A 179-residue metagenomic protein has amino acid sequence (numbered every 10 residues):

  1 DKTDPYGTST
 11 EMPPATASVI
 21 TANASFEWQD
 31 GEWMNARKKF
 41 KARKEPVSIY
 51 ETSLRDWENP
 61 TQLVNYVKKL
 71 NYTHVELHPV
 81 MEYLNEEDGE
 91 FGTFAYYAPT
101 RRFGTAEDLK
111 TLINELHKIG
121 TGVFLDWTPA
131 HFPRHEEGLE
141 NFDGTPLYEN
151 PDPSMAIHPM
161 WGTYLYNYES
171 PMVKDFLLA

Functional and structural regions predicted by a protein language model:
D1-I49: The feature marks proteins involved in alpha-glucan
G31, K38-K44, S53-E58, Q62-A179: Substrate-binding/active-site clefts of carbohydrate-active enzymes
